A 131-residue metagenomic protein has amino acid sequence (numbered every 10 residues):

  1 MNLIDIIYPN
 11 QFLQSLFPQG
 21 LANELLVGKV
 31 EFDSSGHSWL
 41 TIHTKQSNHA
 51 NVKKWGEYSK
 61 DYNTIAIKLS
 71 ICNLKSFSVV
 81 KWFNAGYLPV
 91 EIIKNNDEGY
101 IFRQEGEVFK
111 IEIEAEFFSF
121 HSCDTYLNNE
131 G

Functional and structural regions predicted by a protein language model:
M1-G131: Surface-exposed, interaction-prone regions used to assemble/regulate multi-protein complexes
